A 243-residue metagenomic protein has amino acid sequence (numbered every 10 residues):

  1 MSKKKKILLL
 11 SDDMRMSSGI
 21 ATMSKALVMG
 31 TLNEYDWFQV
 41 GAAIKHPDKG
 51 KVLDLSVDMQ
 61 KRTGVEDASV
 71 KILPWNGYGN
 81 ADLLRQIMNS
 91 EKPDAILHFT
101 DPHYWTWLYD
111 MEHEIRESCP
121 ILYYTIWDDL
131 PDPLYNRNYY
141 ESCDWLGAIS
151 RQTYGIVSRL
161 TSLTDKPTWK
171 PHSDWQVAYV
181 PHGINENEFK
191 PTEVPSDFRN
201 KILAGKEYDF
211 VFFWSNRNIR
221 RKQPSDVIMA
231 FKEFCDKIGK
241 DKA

Functional and structural regions predicted by a protein language model:
M1-V57, E91: N-terminal subdomain of nucleotide-sugar transferases
K4-I7, P120, G205-F212, K242-A243: Charged active-site motifs of nucleotide-sugar-dependent glycosyltransferases
L9, D54-W145, R151-Y154: Extended catalytic core of nucleotide-activated donor transferases of GT-like folds
L9, G205-K222, I228-F231: Conserved donor-binding/catalytic core segment of Leloir-type glycosyltransferases
L10-D12, Y124, I149, V180-G183 (+1 more regions): Short hydrophobic "strand-cap" motifs at the C-terminus of beta-strands
M16, R217-R221, C235-G239: Nucleotide-sugar-dependent glycosyltransferase donor-binding/catalytic pocket residues
A43, Q152, G183: Carbohydrate-associated surface elements
L163-T164, F189-G205: A short helix/loop element that forms part of the nucleotide-sugar donor recognition site in Leloir-type
